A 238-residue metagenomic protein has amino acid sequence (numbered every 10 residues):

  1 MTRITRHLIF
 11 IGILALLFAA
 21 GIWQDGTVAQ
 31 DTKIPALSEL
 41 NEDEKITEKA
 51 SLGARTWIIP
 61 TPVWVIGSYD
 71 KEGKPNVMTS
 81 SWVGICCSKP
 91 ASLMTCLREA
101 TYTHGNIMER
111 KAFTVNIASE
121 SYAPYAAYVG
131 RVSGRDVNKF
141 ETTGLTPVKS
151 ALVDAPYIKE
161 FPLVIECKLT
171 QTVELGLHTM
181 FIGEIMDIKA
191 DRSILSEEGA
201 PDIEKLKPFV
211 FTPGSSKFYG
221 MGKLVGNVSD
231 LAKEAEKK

Functional and structural regions predicted by a protein language model:
M1-I11: Bacterial N-terminal signal peptides that target proteins for export
I11-A20: Bacterial N-terminal signal peptides
G26-K238: Basic, polyanion-binding surface patches
